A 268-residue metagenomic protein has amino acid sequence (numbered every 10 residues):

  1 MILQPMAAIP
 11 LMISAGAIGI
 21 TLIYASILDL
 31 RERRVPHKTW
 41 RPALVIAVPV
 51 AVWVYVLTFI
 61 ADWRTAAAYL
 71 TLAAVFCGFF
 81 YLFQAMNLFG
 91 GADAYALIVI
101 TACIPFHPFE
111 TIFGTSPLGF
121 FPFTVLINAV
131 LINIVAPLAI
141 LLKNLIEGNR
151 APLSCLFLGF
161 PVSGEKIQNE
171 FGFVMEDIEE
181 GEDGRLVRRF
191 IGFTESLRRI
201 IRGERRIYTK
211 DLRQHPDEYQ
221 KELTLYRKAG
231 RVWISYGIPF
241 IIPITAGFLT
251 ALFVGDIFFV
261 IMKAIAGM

Functional and structural regions predicted by a protein language model:
M1-M268: A membrane-topology feature that recognizes alpha-helical transmembrane segments and their immediate juxtamembrane
